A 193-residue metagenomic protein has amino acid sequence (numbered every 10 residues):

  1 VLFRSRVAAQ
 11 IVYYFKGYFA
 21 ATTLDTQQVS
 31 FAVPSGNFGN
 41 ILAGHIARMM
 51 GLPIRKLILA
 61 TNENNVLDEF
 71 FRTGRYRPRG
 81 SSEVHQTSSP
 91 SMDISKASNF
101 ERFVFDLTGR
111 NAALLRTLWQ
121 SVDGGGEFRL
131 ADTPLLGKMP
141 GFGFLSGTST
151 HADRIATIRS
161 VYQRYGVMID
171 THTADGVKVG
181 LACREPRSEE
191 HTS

Functional and structural regions predicted by a protein language model:
V1-L2: Short, small-residue-biased leader/transition segments that mark boundaries at the very start of proteins
S5-Y13, G39-L42, I94-R102, S149-A156 (+1 more regions): Conserved active-site and cofactor/substrate-binding residues in soluble primary-metabolism enzymes
Y14-A21: N-terminal small/polar loop signature for handling phosphorylated ligands or for N-terminal nucleophile
D25-V29, L52-K56, R164, P186-E189: Short coil/turn connectors at secondary-structure junctions
S30-S121, S193: Glycine-rich phosphate/pyrophosphate-binding loop at beta-loop-alpha junctions
V33-P34, N40-A43, H151-S188: Active-site segments that bind and position negatively charged phosphate/pyrophosphate groups
R77-E83, T87, G126-T148, I158 (+2 more regions): Phosphate-binding loop/pocket of nucleotide- and phosphate-handling active sites
N99, R110-V167, T171: Active-site phosphate/pyrophosphate-binding segments
